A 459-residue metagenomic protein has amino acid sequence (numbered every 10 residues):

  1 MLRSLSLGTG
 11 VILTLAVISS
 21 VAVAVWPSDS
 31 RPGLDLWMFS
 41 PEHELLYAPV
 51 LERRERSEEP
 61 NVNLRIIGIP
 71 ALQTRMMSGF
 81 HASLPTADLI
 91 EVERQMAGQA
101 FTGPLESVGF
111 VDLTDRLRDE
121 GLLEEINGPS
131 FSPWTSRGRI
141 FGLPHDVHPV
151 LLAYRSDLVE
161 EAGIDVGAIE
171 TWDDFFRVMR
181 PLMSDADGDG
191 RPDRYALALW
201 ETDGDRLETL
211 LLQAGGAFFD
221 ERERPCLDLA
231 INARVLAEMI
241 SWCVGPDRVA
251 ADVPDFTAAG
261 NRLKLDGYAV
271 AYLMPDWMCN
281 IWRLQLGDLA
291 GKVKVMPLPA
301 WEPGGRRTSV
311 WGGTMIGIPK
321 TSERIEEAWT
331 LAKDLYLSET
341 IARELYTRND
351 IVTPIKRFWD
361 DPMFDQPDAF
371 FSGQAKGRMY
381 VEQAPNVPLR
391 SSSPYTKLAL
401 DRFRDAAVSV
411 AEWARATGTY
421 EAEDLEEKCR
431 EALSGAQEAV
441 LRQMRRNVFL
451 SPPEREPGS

Functional and structural regions predicted by a protein language model:
L2-S20, E160, V381-S459: Conserved C-terminal helix/tail region of periplasmic/extracytoplasmic solute-binding proteins
S30-Q99, A258: Early extracytoplasmic/lumenal segment of secretory-pathway proteins
I66-R75, E170-R177, A251-L265: Short helix-initiation/N-cap motifs at beta->coil->alpha
A87-E91, V270-P275: Paired acidic/hydrophobic, glycine-rich loop segments that form the ligand-binding mouth/hinge of periplasmic-binding
E93-L151, K294-M296: Hinge/lid segment of periplasmic solute-binding proteins
S136-H145, V150, F176-P225, A269: Extracytoplasmic/periplasmic solute-binding protein
V178-R180, R222-P254, L284, K294-W301: Glycine-centered hinge/linker elements that transmit conformational signals in sensory and ligand-binding systems
M278-D288, E302-D405, P453, G458: C-terminal lobe and pocket-closing loops of periplasmic/extracytoplasmic Venus-flytrap solute-binding proteins
